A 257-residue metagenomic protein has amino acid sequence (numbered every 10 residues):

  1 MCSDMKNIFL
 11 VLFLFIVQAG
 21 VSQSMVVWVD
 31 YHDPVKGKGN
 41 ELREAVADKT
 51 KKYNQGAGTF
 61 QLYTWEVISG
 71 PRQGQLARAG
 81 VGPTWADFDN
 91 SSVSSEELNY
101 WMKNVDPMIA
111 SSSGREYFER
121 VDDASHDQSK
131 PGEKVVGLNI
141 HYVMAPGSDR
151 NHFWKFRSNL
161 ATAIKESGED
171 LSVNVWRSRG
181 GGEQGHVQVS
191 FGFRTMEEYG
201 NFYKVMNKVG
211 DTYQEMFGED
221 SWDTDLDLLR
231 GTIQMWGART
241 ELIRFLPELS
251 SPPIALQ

Functional and structural regions predicted by a protein language model:
M1-M5: N-terminal secretory signal peptides that target proteins for export/translocation
N7-Q18: Sec-dependent N-terminal signal peptides
S22-Q257: Short S/T/G/P-rich N-terminal loop/turn motif that feeds into the first structured element of a domain
